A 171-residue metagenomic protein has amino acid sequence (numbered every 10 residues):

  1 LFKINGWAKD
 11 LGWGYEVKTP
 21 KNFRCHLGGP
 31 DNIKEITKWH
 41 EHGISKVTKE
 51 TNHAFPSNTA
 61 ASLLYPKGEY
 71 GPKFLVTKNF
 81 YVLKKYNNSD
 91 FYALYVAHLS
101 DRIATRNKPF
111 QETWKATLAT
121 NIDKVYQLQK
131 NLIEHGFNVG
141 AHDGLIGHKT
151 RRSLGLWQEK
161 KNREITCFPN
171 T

Functional and structural regions predicted by a protein language model:
L1-V139: Extracytoplasmic and endomembrane cell-envelope/extracellular-matrix remodeling and assembly machinery
L118-V125, I133-T171: Short acidic, glycine/serine/threonine-rich helix-capping segments at coil-helix boundaries
